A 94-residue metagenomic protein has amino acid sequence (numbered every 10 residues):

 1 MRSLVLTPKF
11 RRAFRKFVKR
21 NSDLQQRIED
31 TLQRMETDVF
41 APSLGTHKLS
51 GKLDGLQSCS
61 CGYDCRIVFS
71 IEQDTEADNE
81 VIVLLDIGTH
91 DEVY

Functional and structural regions predicted by a protein language model:
M1-S3, G51: Short, charged low-complexity linear motifs
S3, R12, S22-Q25, S60-Y94: Enriched for short, Lys/Arg-rich terminal
L6, G45, V83: Conserved Rossmann-like nucleotide-binding pocket used by diverse enzymes that bind dinucleotide cofactors
L6-P42: N-terminal first-folded block
Q33-S58: A short, surface-exposed loop/turn module that caps and links secondary-structure elements
